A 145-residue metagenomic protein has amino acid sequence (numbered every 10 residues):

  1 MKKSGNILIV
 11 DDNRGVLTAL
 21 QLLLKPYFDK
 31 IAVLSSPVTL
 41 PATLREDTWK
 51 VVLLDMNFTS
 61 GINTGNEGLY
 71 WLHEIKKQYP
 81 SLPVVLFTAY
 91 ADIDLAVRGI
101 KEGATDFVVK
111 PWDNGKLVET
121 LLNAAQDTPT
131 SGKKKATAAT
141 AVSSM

Functional and structural regions predicted by a protein language model:
K2, R14-V33, V38: Two-component/phosphorelay signaling modules centered on CheY-like receiver
V33-V51, S60: Acidic, metal-coordinating helix/loop segments flanking the phosphotransfer/catalytic sites of two-component signaling
N63-P80: Short amphipathic alpha-helix used as the core "switch/output" element in two-component signaling
Y90-A91, E102: Short, conserved "switch-loop" micro-motifs in signal-transduction and mechanochemical regulators
D94, V108-L121: C-terminal output helix
K116-M145: Flexible nucleotide-interacting loop at or near the entrance of a catalytic core
